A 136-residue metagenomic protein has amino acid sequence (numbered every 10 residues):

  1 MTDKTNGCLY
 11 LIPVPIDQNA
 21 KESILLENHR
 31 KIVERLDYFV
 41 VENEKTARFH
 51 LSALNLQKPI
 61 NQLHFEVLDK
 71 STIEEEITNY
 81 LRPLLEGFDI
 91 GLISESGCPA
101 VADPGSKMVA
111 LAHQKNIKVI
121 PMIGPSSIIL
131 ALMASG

Functional and structural regions predicted by a protein language model:
M1-L68: Glycine-rich, flexible N-terminal cofactor/catalytic loop recognition
Y10, K107-G136: Class I SAM-dependent methyltransferase SAM-binding "motif I" and its flanking Rossmann-like core
I24-E27, L54-L56, L81, P104-V109 (+1 more regions): Short, glycine/charged-enriched secondary-structure capping and boundary segments
V41-E42, S94, V119-G124: General beta-strand structural signal in soluble alpha/beta enzymes
K45-T46, C98, P125-S126: Short glycine-enriched loops at secondary-structure junctions
L51-A53, D69-R82: Short, structured surface patches at the beginning of a domain
I77-V119: Glycine/small-residue-rich loop that forms an oxyanion/phosphate-binding "nest" at active or ligand-binding sites
